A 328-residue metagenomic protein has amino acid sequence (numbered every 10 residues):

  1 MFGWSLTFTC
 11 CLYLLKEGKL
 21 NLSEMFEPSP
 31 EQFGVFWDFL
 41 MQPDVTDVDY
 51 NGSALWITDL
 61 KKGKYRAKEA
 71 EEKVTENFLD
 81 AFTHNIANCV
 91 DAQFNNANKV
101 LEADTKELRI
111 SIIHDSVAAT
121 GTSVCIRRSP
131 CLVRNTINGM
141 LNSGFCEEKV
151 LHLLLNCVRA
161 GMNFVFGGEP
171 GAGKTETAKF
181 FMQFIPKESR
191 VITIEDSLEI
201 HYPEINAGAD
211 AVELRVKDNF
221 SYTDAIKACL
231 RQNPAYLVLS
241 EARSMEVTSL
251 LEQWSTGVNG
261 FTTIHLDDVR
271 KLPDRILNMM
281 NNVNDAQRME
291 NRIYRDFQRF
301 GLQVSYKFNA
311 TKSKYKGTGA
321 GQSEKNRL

Functional and structural regions predicted by a protein language model:
M1, F8-A97, D104-T105: N-terminal accessory targeting/assembly segments
W56-T58, K62-M162: P-loop NTP-binding catalytic core
F166: Hydrophobic anchor at the beta1->P-loop junction of P-loop NTPases
G171: Walker A (P-loop) phosphate-binding loop of P-loop NTPases
K174: Conserved lysine of the Walker
T177: Hydrophobic positions on the alpha1 helix immediately C-terminal to the Walker A/P-loop
M182-D285: Switch/coupling sub-region of P-loop NTPases
R292, D296-L328: Outer-membrane beta-barrel "beta-signal"
